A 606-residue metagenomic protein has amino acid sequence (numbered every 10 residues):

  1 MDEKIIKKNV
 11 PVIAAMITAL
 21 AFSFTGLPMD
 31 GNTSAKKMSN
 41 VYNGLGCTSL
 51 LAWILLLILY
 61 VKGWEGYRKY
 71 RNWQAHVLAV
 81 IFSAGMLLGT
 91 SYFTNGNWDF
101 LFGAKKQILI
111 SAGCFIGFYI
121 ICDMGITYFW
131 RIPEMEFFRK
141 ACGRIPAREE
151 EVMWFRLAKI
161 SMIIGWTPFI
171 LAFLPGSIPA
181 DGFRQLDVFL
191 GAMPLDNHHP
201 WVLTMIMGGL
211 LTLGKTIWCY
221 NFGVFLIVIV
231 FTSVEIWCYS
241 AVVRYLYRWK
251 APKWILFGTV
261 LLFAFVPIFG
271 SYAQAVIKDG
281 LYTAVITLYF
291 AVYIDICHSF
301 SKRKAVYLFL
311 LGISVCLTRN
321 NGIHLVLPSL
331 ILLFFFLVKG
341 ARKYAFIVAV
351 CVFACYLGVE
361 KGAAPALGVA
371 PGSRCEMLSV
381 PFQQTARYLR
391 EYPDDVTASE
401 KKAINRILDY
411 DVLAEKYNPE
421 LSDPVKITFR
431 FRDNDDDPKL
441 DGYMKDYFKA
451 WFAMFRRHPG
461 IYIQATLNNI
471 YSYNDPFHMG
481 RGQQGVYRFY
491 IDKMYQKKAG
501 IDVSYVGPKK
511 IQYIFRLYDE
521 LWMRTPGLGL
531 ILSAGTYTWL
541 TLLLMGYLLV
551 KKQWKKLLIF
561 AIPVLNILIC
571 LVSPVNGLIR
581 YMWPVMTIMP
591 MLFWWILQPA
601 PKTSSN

Functional and structural regions predicted by a protein language model:
S34-L50, F222, L226, N468-F560: Membrane-interface anchor segments at the N-terminal boundary of transmembrane helices in multi-pass membrane enzymes
I120, L190, L281-H298, G312 (+2 more regions): Specific aromatic-rich, kink-prone transmembrane helix
F155-L157, Y239-F265, T283-A284, I559: Transmembrane-helix signature of polytopic, membrane-embedded enzymes that assemble or transfer cell-envelope glycans
F173-D187, P194-L210, I217-F222, P584: Extracytoplasmic catalytic/substrate-binding loops of multi-pass membrane glycan-assembly enzymes
L226-W249, L288: Transmembrane-helix motifs of polytopic, lipid-linked glycan transferases
S271-L281, T318: Short acidic/glycine- and proline-prone juxtamembrane loop motifs at membrane-interface regions of multi-pass membrane
A305-R319, C351-Y356: Membrane-interface alpha helices of multi-pass inner-membrane proteins
G368-Y505: Membrane-proximal stem/loop segments at transmembrane-domain junctions that anchor or position
